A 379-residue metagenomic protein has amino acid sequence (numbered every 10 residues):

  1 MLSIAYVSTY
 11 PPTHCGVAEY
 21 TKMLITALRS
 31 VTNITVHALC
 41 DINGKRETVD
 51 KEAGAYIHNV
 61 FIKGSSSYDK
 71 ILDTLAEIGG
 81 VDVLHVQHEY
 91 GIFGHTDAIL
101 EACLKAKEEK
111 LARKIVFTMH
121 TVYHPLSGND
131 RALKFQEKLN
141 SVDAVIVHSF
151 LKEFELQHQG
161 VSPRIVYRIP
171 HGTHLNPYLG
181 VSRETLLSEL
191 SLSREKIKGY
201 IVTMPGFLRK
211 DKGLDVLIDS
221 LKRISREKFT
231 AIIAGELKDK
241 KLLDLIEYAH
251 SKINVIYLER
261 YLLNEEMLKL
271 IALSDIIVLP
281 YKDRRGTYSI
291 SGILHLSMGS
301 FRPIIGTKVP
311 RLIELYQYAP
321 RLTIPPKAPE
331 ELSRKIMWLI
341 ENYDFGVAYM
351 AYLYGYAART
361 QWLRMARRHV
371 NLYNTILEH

Functional and structural regions predicted by a protein language model:
C15, K327, D344-T375: A charged, aromatic-enriched C-terminal amphipathic alpha-helix characteristic of glycosyltransferases across folds
C40-G44, P205, T230-D244, R260: Glycosyltransferase donor-sugar binding loop
I71, Y178-E195, F345: A short helix/loop element that forms part of the nucleotide-sugar donor recognition site in Leloir-type
N140-G180: Donor nucleotide-sugar binding/catalytic pocket of nucleotide-sugar-dependent glycosyltransferases
R194-K212, I218-L221, I232: Conserved donor-binding/catalytic core segment of Leloir-type glycosyltransferases
G235, L243-L268: Nucleotide-activated donor-binding/catalytic signature segment of Leloir-type glycosyltransferases, i.e., the conserved
E265, L279-H295, T307-E314: Nucleotide-sugar-dependent
Y318-P329, M337-Y343: Conserved acidic donor-binding segment of nucleotide-sugar-dependent glycosyltransferases
